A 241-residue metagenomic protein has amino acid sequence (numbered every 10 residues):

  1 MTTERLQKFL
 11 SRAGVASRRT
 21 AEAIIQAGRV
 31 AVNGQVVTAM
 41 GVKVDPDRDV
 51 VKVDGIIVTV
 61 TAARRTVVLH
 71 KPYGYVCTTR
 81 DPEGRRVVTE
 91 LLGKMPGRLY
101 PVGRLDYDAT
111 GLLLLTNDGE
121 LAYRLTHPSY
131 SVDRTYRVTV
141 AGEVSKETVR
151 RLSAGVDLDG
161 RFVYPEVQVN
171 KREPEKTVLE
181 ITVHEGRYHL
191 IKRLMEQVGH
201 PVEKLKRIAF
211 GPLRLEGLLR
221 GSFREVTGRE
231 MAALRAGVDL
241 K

Functional and structural regions predicted by a protein language model:
M1-K241: Basic, flexible Lys/Arg- and Gly-enriched helix-loop patches that mediate nucleic-acid binding at interfaces with rRNA
